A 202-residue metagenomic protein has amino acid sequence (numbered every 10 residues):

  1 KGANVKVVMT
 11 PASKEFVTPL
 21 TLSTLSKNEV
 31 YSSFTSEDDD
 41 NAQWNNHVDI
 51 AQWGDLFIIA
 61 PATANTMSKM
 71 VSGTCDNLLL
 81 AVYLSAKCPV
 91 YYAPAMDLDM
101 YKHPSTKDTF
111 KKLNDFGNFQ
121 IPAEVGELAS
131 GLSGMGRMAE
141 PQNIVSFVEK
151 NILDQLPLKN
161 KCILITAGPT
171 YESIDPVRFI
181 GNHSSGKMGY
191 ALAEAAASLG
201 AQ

Functional and structural regions predicted by a protein language model:
K1-Y91, L98-G186, Y190-Q202: A cross-family phosphate/adenosyl-ligand binding-site feature
